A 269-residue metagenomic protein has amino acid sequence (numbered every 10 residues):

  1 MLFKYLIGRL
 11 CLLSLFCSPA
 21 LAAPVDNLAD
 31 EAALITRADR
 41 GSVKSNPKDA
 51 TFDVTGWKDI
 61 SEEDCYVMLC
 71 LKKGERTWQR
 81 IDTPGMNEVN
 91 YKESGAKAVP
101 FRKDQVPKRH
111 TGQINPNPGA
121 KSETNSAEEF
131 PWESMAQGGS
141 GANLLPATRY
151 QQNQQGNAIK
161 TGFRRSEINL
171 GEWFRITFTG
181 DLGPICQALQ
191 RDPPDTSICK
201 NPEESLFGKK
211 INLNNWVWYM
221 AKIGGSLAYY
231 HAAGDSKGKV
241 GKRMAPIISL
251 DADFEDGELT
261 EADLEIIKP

Functional and structural regions predicted by a protein language model:
L2-A127, P131-P269: Nuclease and nuclease-like effector domains acting on nucleic acids or nucleotide cofactors
